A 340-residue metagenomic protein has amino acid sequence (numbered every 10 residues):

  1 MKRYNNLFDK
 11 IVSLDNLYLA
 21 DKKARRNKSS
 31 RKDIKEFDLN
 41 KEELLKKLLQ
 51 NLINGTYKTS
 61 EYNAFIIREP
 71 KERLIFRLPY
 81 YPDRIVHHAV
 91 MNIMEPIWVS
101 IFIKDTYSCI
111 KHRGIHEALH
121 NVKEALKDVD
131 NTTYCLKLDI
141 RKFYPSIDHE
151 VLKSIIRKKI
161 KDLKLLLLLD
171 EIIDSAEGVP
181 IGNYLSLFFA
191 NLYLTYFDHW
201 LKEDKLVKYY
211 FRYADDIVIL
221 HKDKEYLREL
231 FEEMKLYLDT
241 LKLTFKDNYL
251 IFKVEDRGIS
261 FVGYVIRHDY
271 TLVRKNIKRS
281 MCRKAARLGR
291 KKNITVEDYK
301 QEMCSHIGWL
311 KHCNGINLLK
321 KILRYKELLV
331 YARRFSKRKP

Functional and structural regions predicted by a protein language model:
M1-L152: Conserved two-metal-ion catalytic palm core of "right-hand" nucleic acid polymerases, unifying RNA-dependent RNA
D21-A24, A89, L168-I173, H306: Short alpha-helical scaffolding segments that buttress acidic/His motifs in well-ordered protein cores
N51, D105, L119-A214, V218-E233 (+2 more regions): Conserved polymerase palm-domain catalytic core
T56-Y57, I160-L165, K242: Proline-centered turn/helix-capping motifs that create local helix->coil transitions or kinks
S60-Y62, F211-D215, N248: Short Gly/Ser/Thr- and Asp/Glu-enriched loop/turn motifs at secondary-structure junctions
P79, H88, R228-E229, F245-P340: Right-hand nucleic-acid polymerase module
N92-I97, Y196, W200, Y237: Active-site catalytic microenvironments for nucleophilic, acid-base chemistry
K235-L243: A common structural junction motif
